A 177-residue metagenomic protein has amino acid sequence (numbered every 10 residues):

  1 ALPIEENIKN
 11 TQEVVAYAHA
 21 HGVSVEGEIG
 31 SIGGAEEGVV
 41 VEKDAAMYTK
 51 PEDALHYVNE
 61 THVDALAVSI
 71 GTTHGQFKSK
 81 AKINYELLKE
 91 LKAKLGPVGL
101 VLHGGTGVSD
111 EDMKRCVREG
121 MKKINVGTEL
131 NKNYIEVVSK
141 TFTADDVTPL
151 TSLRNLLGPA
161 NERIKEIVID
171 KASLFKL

Functional and structural regions predicted by a protein language model:
A1-V98, D110, K114-E119, S139-K140 (+1 more regions): Alpha/beta enzyme core
G30, G105, E129: An acidic- and aromatic-residue-enriched active-site/binding cleft used to recognize and process polar
V63, H103, L156-L157: Generic hydrophobic/packing signal
L100-V108: Glycine-rich beta-to-alpha transition loops that act as phosphate-gripper elements at the mouths of alpha/beta enzyme
S109-L177: C-terminal alpha-helical cap/extension of soluble enzyme domains
